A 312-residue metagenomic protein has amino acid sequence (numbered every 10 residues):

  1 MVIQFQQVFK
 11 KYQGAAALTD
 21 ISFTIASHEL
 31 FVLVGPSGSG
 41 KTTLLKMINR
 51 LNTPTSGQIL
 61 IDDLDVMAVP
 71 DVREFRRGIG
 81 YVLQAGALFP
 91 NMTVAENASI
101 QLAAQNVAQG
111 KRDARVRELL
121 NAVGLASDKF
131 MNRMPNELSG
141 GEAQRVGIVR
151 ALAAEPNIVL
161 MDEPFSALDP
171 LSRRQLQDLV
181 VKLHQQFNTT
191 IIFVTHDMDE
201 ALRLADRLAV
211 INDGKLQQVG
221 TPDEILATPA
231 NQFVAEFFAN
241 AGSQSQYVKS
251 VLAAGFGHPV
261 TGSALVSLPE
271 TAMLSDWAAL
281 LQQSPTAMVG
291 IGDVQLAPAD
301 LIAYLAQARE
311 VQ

Functional and structural regions predicted by a protein language model:
N49: Helix-to-loop junction immediately C-terminal to a conserved catalytic motif
V66-G80, A104, T228-P229: ABC ATPase NBD coupling module
K111-K129: Conserved ABC ATPase "signature" region
M134-L138, E142: Conserved ABC ATPase signature
A153-N157: A short, proline-enriched helix->beta-strand linker immediately N-terminal to the Walker B motif in ABC-type P-loop
D213-G214: Conserved ABC ATPase "signature" C-loop
V219-G220, T228: ABC ATPase "signature
